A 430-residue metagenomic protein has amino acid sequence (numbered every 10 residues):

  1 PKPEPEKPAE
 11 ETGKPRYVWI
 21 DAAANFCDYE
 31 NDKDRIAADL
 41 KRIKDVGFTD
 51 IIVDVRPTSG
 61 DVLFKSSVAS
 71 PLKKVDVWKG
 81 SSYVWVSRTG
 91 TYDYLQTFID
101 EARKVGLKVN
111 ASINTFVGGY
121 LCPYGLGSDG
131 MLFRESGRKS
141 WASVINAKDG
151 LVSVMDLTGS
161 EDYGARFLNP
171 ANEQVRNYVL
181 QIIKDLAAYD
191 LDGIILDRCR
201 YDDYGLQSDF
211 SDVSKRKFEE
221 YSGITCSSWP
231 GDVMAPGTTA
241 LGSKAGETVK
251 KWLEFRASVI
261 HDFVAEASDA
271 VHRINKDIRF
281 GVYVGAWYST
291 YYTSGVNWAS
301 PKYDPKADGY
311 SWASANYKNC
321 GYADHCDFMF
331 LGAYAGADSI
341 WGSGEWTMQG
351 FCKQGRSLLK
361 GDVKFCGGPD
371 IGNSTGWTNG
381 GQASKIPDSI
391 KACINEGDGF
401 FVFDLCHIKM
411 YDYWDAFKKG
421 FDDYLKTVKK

Functional and structural regions predicted by a protein language model:
P1-E11: Bacterial Sec-dependent N-terminal signal peptides
E10-K33, A111-Y189, A245-G246: Active-site-adjacent "subsite" loops/lids of carbohydrate-active enzymes
R16-I20, I51-V53, V109-A111, I194-D197 (+4 more regions): Hydrophobic faces of well-ordered beta-strands that scaffold small-molecule active sites in alpha/beta enzyme cores
F26-K44, E173-D185, K302-D324, M348 (+1 more regions): Short, acidic/polar
D34-D61, Y189-G193, K318-L331, C393-F400: Catalytic domains of carbohydrate-active enzymes, especially glycoside hydrolases
F48-G90: Aromatic-lined carbohydrate-binding/catalytic grooves of carbohydrate-active enzymes
V144-H325, G332-A335: Polysaccharide-binding and catalytic clefts of secreted carbohydrate-active enzymes
W312-K430: Substrate-binding cleft of secreted/luminal carbohydrate-active enzymes
